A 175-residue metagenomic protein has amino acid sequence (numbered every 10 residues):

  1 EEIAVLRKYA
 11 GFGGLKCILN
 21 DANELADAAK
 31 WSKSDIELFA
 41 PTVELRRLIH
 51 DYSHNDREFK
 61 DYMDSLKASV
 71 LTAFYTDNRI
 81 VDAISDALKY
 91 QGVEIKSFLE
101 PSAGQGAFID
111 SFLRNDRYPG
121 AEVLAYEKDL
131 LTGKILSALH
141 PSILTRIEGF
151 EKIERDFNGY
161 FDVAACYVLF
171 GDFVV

Functional and structural regions predicted by a protein language model:
E1-L139: Class I S-adenosyl-L-methionine
V81, E151-R155: A short acidic, often aromatic-flanked loop/helix-cap motif at beta-alpha or helix-coil junctions that lines enzyme
Y90, T145, R155-D156: Structural motif
Q105, F150, V168: Residues immediately flanking
P141-F150: Conserved SAM-binding strand-loop segment of SAM-dependent methyltransferases
R155-A164: A short acidic, Gly/Pro-enriched loop at the edge of an enzyme's catalytic core that lines a small-molecule cofactor
V168-V175: Mobile active-site "lid"/loop adjacent to the S-adenosyl-L-methionine
